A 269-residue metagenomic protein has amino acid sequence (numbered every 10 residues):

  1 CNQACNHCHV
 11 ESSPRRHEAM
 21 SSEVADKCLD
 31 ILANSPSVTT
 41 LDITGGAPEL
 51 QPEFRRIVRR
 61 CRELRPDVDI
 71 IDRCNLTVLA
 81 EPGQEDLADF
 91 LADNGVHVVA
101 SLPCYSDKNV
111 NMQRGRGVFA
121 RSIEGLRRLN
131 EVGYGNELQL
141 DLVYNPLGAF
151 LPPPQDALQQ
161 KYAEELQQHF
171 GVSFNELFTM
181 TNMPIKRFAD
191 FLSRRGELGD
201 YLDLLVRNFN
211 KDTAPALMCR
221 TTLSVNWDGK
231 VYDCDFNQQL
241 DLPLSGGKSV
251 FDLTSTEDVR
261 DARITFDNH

Functional and structural regions predicted by a protein language model:
C1-E23: Canonical Radical SAM [4Fe-4S] cluster-binding loop centered on the CxxxCxxC motif and its immediate flanking residues
C1-N6, V38-D42, G229: N-terminal pre-triad scaffold of radical SAM enzymes
N2-V10, D233-F236, N268-H269: Local cysteine-cluster metal-coordination motifs and their immediate loop/turn environment, predominantly Fe-S cluster
S12-M20, S37-Q51, R62-L126, Q139-V143: Core AdoMet radical
K27-S35: A short, N-terminal amphipathic alpha-helix
D107-M218: Radical SAM enzyme [4Fe-4S]-AdoMet core and its adjacent flexible, acidic and glycine-rich loops/tails across
S173-L205, L223, F236-H269: C-terminal accessory region of radical SAM enzymes
